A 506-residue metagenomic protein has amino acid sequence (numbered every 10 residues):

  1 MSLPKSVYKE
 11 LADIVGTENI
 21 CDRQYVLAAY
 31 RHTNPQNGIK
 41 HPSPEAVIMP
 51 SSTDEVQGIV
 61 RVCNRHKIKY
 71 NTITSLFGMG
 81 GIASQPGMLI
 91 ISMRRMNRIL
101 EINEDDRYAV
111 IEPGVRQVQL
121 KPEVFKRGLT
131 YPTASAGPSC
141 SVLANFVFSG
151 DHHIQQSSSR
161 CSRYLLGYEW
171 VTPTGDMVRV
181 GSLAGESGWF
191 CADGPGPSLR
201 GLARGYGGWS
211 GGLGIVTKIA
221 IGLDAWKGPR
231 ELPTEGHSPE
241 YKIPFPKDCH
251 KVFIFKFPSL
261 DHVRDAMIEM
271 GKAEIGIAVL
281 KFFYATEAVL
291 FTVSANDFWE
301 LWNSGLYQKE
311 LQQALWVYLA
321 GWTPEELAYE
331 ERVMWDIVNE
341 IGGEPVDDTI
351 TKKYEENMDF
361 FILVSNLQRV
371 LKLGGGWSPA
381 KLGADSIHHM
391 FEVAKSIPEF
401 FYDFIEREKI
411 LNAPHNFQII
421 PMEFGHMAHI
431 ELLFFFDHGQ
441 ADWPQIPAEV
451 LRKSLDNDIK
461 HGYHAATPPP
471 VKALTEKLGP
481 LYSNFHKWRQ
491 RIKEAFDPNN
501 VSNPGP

Functional and structural regions predicted by a protein language model:
S6-K9, N37-G38, P42-A46, G58-R61 (+6 more regions): Conserved glycine-rich FAD pyrophosphate-binding loop
E10-N34: Conserved oxyanion/phosphate-binding beta-strand-loop segments in alpha/beta enzyme cores
I20-Q24, M49, Y70-T74, I91-M93 (+9 more regions): General beta-strand structural signal in soluble alpha/beta enzymes
R31-T130, S141, N145-H153: Long, structured ligand/cofactor-binding scaffold of large enzymes
S51, I254-D261, W316-E325, L382-H389 (+1 more regions): Short beta-strand-to-loop capping motifs
L100-I102, P113, V118-S259: FAD-binding subdomain of flavoenzyme oxidoreductases
R204, A220, E231-E240, P246-P258 (+1 more regions): C-terminal cap/substrate-recognition region of VAO/PCMH-type FAD-linked oxidoreductases
